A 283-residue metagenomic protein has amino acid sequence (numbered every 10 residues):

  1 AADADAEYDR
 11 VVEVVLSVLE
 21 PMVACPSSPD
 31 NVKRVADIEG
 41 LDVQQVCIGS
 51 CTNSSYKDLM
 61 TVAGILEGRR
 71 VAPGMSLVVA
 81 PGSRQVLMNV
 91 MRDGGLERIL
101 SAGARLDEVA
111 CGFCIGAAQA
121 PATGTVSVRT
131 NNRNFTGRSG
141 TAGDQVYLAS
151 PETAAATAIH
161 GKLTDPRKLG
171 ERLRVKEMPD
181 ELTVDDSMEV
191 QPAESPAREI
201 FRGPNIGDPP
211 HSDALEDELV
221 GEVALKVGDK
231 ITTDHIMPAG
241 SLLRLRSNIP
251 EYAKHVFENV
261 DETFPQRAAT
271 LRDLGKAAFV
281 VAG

Functional and structural regions predicted by a protein language model:
A1-G283: Fe-S-dependent hydro-lyases/dehydratases of central metabolism
